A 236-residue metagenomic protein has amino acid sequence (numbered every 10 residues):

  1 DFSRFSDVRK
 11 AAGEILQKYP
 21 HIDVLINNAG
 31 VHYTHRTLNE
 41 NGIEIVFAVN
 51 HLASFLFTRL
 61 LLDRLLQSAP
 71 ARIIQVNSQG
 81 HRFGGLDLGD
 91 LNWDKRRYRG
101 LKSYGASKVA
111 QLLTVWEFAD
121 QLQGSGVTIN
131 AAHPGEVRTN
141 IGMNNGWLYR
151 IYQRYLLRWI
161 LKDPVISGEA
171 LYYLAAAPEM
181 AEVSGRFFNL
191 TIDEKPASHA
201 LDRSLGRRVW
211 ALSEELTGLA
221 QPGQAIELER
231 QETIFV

Functional and structural regions predicted by a protein language model:
D1-M143, L216-Q231, V236: Rossmann-fold NAD(P)H-dependent dehydrogenase/reductase core
E14-I15, F57, F118, N145 (+4 more regions): Short alpha-helical scaffold segments that flank and stabilize functional sites
Q17, V31, W147-I151, D193: Residue-level marker of structural boundaries
V31, G42, V46, R99 (+4 more regions): Residue-level detector of alpha-helix boundaries and kinks
D94-K95, W147-L157: A short C-terminal helix-loop "cap" of Rossmann-like NAD(P)-dependent dehydrogenase/epimerase domains
S107, A131, Y155-K195, L201-R207 (+1 more regions): C-terminal helical subdomain
M143-N144, H199-A200: Short glycine/threonine-rich loop-to-helix capping motif typified by GTGT followed within a few residues by an Asp-Pro
